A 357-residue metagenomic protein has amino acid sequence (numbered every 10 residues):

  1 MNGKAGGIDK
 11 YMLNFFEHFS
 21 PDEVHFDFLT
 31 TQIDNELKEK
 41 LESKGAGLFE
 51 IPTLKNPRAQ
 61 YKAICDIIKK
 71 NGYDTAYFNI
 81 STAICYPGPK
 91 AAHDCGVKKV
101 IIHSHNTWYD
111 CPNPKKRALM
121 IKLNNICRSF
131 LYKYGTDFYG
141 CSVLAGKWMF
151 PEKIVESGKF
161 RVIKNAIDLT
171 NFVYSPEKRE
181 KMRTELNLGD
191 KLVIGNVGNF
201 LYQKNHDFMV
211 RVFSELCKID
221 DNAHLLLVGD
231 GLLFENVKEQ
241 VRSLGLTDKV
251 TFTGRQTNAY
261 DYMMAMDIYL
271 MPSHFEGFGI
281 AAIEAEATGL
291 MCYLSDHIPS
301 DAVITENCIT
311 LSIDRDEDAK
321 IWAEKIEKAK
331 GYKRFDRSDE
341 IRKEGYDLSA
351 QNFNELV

Functional and structural regions predicted by a protein language model:
M1-G6, K10-A59, K159, L232-L233: N-terminal strand-loop element at the rim of the active site of nucleotide-sugar-dependent glycosyltransferases
G6-N14, L192, N196-E215, L232-E235: A conserved mid-protein helix/loop that constitutes part of the nucleotide-sugar donor-binding site
G7, G331-V357: A charged, aromatic-enriched C-terminal amphipathic alpha-helix characteristic of glycosyltransferases across folds
S81, R255, H274: Aromatic "clamp/platform" in nucleotide-sugar-dependent glycosyltransferases that forms part of the donor/acceptor
N125, Y132-V173: A short, active-site helix/loop in glycosyltransferases that binds the activated sugar's phosphate group
V173-N187: A short helix/loop element that forms part of the nucleotide-sugar donor recognition site in Leloir-type
L233-N236, T247-Q256, Y262: Active-site donor-binding acidic/aromatic loop of nucleotide-activated sugar and phosphosugar transferases involved
D301-K330: Change "using UDP/GDP/dTDP sugars" to "using nucleotide sugars
